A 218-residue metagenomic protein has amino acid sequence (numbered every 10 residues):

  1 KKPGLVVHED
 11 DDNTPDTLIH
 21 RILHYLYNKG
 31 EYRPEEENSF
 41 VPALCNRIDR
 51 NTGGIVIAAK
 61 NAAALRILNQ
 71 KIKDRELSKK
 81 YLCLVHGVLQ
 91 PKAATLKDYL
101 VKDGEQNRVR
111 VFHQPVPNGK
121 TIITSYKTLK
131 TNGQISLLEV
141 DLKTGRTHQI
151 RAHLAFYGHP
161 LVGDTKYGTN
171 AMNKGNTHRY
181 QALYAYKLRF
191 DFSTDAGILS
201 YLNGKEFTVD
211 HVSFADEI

Functional and structural regions predicted by a protein language model:
K1, L138-D141: Short, well-ordered beta-strand segments enriched in hydrophobic/aromatic residues
K1-G104, P117, A215-E217: RNA pseudouridine synthases
G53, G133-Q134: Beta-strand-connecting loop/turn residues
S78-K80, T95, T121-I123, I135-L137 (+1 more regions): Intrinsic-disorder/low-complexity, polar/charged segments enriched in Ser/Thr/Lys/Arg/Asp/Glu/Gln
H86, V140-K143: A structural micro-motif recognizing beta-strand termini and the immediately following turn/loop segments
N107-V109, S136: Hydrophobic residues embedded in beta-strands of well-ordered beta-sheets
V116-I123, T128-G133, K143, T147 (+1 more regions): Pseudouridine synthases involved in rRNA/tRNA modification
